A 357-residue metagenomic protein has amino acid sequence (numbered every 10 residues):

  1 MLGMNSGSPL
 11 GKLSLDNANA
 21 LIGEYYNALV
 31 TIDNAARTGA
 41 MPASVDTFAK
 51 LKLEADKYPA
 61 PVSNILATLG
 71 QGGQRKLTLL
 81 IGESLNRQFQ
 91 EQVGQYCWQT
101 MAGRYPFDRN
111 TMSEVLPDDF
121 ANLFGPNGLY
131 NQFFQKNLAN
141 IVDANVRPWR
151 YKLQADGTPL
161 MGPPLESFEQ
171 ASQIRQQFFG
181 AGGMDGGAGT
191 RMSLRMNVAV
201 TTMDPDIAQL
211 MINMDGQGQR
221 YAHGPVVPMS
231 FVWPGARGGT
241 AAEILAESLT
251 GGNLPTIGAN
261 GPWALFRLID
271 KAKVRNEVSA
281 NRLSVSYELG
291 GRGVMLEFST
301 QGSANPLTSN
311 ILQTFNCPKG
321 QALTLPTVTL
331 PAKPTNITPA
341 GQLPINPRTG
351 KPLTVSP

Functional and structural regions predicted by a protein language model:
M1-D46: Extended helix-rich, non-globular scaffold segments
P9, L13, D46, K50-Y58 (+2 more regions): Long alpha-helical segments found as membrane-embedded helices
A18-L21, Y25-I32, L51-Y58, V62-I65 (+2 more regions): Amphipathic alpha-helices that form helix-helix packing interfaces
R37-A43, T47-L53, T68-L69, G73 (+1 more regions): Long protein-protein interaction modules used by eukaryotic assembly/scaffold proteins
P61-P357: Long C-terminal appendages of very large multidomain proteins
